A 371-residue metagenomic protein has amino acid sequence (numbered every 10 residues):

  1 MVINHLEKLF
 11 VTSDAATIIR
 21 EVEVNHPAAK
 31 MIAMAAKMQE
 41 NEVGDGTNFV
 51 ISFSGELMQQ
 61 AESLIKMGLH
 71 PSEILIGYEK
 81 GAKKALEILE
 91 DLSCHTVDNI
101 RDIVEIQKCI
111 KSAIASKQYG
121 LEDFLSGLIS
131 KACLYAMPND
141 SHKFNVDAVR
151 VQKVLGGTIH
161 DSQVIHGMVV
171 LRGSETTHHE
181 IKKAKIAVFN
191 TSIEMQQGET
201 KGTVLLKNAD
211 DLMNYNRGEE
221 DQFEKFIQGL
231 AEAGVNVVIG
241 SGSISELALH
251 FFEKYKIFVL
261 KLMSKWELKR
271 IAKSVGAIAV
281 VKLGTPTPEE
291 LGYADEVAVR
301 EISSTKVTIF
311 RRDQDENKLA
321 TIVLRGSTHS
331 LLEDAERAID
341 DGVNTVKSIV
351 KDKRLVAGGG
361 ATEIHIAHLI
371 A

Functional and structural regions predicted by a protein language model:
M1-A371: Core, soluble structural subunits of large cytosolic macromolecular machines
